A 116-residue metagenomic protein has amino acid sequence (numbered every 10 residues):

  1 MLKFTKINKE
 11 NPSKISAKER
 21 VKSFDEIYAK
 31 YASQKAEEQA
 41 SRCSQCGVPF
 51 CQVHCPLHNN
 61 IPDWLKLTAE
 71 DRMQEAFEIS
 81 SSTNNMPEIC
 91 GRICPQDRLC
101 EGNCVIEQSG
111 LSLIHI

Functional and structural regions predicted by a protein language model:
L2: N-terminal FAD cofactor-binding segment of flavoenzymes
T5-I27, Q45: Short, contiguous pre-domain boundary segments
Y28-S33: Electrostatic cytochrome c docking/interface patches
E37-T68, F77, S81-L111: Cysteine-centered iron-sulfur cluster-binding motifs in ferredoxin-type domains/subunits of redox enzymes
I114-I116: Conserved small/polar residues in nucleotide/adenosyl-binding loops
